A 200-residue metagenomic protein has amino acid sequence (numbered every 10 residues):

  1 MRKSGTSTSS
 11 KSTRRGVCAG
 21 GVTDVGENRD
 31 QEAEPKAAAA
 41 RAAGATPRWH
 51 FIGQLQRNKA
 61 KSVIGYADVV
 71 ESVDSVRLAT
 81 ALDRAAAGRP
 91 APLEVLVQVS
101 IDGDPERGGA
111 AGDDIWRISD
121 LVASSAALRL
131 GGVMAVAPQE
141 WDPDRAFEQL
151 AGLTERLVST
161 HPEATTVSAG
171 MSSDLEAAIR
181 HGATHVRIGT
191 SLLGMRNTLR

Functional and structural regions predicted by a protein language model:
M1-S173, I179-H181, L193-M195: Conserved alpha/beta-domain cores
A183-R200: Gly/Pro- and small hydrophobic-enriched strand-loop and loop-to-helix capping segments that sit at the rims
